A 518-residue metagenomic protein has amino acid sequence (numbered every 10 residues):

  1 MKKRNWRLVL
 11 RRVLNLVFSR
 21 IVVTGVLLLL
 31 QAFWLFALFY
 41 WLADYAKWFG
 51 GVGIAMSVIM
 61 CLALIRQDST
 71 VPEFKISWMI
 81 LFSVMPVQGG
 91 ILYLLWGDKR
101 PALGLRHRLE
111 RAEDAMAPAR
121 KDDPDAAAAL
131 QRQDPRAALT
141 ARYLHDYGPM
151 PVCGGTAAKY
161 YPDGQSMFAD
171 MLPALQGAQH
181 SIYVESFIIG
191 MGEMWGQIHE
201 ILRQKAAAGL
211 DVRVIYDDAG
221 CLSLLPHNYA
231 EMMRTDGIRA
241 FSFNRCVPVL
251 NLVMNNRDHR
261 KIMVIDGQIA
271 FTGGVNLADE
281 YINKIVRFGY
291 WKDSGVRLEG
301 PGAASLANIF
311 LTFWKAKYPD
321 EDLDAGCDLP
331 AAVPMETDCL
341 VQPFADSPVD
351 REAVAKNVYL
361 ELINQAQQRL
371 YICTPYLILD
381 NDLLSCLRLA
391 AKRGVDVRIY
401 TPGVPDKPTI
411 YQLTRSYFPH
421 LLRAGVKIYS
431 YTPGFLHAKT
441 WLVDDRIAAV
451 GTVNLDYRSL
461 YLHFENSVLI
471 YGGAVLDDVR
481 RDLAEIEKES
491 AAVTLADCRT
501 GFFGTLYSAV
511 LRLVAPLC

Functional and structural regions predicted by a protein language model:
M1-N357, E361, Q365, P405 (+5 more regions): N-terminal localization/anchoring segments of enzymes in phospholipid and broader phosphate metabolism
F187, Y376, I410: Glycine- and other small-residue-rich loops at beta-strand/loop junctions that grip anionic moieties
Y376-V397, P402, K407: Helical hairpin unit composed of two closely spaced alpha helices linked by a short loop
S385, Y411-R415: Short glycine/threonine-rich loop-to-helix capping motif typified by GTGT followed within a few residues by an Asp-Pro
I428-T432: Active-site donor-binding acidic/aromatic loop of nucleotide-activated sugar and phosphosugar transferases involved
K439: Catalytic-core elements of nucleic-acid end-processing and repair enzymes
